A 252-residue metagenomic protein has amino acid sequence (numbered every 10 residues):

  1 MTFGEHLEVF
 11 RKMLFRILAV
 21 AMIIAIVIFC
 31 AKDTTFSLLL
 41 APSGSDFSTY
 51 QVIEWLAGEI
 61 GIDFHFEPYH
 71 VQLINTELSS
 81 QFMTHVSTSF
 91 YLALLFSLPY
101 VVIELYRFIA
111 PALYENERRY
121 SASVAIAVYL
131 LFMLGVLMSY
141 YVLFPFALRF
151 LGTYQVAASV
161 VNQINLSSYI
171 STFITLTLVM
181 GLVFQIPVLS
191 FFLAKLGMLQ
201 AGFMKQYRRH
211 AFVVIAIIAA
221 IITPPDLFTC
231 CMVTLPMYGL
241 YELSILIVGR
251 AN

Functional and structural regions predicted by a protein language model:
M1-N252: Membrane topogenic/interface segments and analogous intrinsically disordered interaction regions
